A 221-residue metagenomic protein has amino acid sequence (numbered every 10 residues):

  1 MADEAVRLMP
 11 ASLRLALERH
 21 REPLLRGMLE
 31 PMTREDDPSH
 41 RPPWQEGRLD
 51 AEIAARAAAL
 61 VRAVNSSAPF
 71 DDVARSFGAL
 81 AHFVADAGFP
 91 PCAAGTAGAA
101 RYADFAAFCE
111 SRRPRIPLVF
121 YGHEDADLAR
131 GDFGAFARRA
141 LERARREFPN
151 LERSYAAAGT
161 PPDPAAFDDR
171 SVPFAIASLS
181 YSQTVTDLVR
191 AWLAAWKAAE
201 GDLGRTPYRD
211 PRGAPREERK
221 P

Functional and structural regions predicted by a protein language model:
M1-R75, P90-P221: N-terminal, motif-rich segments that launch catalysis or mediate targeting to/interaction with membranes, typified by
V73-A85: Short alpha-helix carrying the canonical HExxH Zn2+-binding catalytic motif
